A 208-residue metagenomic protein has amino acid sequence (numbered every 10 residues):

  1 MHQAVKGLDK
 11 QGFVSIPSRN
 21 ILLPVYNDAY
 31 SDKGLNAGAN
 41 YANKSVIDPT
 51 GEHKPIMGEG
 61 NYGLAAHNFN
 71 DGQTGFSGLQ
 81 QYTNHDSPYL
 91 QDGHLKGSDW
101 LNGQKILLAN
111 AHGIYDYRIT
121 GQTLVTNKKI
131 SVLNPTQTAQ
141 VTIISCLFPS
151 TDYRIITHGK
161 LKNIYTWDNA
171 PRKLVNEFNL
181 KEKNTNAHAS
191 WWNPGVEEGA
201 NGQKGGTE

Functional and structural regions predicted by a protein language model:
M1-E208: Solvent-exposed, non-transmembrane regions of membrane-associated and secreted proteins
